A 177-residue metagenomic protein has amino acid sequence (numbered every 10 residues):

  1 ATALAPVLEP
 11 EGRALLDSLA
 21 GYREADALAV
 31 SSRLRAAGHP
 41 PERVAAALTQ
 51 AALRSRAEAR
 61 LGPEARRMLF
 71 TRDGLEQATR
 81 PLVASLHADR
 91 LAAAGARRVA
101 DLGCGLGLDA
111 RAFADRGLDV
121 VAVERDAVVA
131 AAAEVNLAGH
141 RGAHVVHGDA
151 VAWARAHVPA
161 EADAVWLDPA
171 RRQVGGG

Functional and structural regions predicted by a protein language model:
A1-G177: SAM-dependent transferase fold signal centered on methyltransferase-like domains, encompassing both Class I
